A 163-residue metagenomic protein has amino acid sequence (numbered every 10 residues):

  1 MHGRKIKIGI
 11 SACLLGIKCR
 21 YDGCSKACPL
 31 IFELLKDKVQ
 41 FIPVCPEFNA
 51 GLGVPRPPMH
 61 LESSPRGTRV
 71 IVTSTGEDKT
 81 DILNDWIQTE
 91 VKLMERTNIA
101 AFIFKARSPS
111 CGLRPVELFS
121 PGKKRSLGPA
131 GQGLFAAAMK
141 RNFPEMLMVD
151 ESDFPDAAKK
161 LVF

Functional and structural regions predicted by a protein language model:
M1-G3, L30-Q40, W86-A100: Short amphipathic alpha-helices and their capping/turn segments at secondary-structure boundaries
H2-V39: N-terminal phosphate-binding or glycine-rich loops at protein starts, especially the Walker A/P-loop of NTPases
S11-A12, C45, I103-R107: Short beta-strand segments
K18, G53, S110-R114, A157-K159: Short catalytic/ligand-binding loop motif for oxyanion handling, primarily in non-cytosolic enzymes, centered on
R20-K26, S120-A130: Glycine- and acidic-residue-enriched helix-capping/strand-helix junction motifs
F32, V39-G67: Short, surface-exposed acidic-centric catalytic microdomains
R66-T89, L93, T97, K124-F163: Divalent-metal-activated hydrolytic enzyme cores
W86-P121: N-terminal glycine-rich phosphate/adenylate-binding segment common to multiple enzyme folds
